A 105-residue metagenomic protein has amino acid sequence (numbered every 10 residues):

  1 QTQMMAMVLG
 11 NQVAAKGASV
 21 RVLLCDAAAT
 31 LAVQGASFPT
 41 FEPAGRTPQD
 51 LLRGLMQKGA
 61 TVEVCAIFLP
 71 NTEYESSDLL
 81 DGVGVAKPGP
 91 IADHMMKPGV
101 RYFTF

Functional and structural regions predicted by a protein language model:
Q1-M4, A32-S37: Short, glycine-rich nucleotide/cofactor-binding loops
Q3-A18: Histidine-anchored nucleotide/phosphate-binding helix
G10, Q49-R53, I91-A92: Short amphipathic alpha-helical segments and helix-helix/interface helices
K16-R21, K58-T61, P98-V100: Loop/turn elements at helix/coil->beta-strand transitions in domains of secreted/extracellular proteins
V20-D26, E63-A66: Short internal beta-strands
P39-F68: A glycine-rich helix N-cap at a beta->alpha junction
V83-P88: Short acidic-hydrophobic, aromatic-tinged amphipathic segments that line or gate anion-handling sites
F103-T104: Aromatic- and Gly/Pro-rich donor/ligand-binding loops that form nucleotide- or phosphate-bearing donor binding pockets
